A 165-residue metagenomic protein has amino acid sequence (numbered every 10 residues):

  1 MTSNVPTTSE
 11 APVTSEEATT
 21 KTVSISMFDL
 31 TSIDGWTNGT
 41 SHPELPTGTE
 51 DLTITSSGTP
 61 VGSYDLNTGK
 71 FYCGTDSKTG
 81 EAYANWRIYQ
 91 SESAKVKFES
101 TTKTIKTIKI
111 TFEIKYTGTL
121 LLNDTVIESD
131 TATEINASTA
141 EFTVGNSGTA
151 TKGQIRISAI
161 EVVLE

Functional and structural regions predicted by a protein language model:
M1-K21: Ser/Thr/Gly/Pro-rich low-complexity, disordered linker/stalk segments of secreted and cell-surface proteins
A18-Q90, N146-R156: N-terminal targeting leaders for non-cytosolic proteins
A94, K106, Y116-G118: Short beta-strand/loop motifs in extracellular/secreted proteins, especially within beta-sandwich accessory domains
S100-K109: Extended extracellular/luminal ectodomain segments enriched in beta-structured repeat modules
I108, S158-V162: Extracellular beta-strand elements of beta-rich domains used for carbohydrate recognition/degradation or cell-matrix
I114-V126: Short, surface-exposed beta-strand/strand-loop-strand elements in extracellular ectodomains
T125-E134: Short, solvent-exposed S/T- and G/P-enriched segments that are highly enriched in secreted/extracellular and lumenal
E134-T149: Noncatalytic modules at the cell exterior or secretory-pathway interfaces, chiefly beta-strand-rich lectin/adhesion
